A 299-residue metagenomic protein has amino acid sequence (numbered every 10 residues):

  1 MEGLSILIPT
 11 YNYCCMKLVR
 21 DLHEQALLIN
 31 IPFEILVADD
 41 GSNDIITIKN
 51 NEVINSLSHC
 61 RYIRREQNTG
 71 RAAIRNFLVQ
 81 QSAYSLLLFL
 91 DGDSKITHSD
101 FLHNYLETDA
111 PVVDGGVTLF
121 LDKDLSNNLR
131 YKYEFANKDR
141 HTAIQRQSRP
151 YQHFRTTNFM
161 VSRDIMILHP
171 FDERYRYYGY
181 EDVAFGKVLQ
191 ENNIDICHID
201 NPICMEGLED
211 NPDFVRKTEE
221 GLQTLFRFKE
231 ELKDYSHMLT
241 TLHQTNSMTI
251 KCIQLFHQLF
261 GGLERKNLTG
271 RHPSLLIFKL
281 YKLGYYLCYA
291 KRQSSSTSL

Functional and structural regions predicted by a protein language model:
L22-R64: Acidic donor-binding segment of Leloir-type glycosyltransferases
R65-S82: Glycine-rich, basic loop-to-helix element that forms the pyrophosphate-binding segment of sugar-nucleotide handling
L87: Short aromatic/hydrophobic "clamp" motif used to bind/position activated sugar donors
S99-L129: Conserved donor NDP-sugar-binding/catalytic core segment of glycosyltransferases
Y131-Y151: Short, flexible, basic/aromatic active-site loop/helix in glycosyltransferases
Y177-F185: Acidic donor-binding loop at a coil-to-helix junction in glycosyltransferase catalytic cores that engages
D195-K229: Active-site donor/metal-binding and catalytic loop motifs of nucleotide-sugar-dependent glycosylation enzymes
E220-Q223, H237-L299: Non-catalytic, C-terminal membrane-associated alpha-helical segments of glycosyltransferases
